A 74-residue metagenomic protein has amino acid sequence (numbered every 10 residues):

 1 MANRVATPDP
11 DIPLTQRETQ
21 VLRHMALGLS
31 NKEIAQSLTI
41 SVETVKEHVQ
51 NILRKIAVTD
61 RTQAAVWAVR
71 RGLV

Functional and structural regions predicted by a protein language model:
M1-H24: Regulatory hinge/linker segments at domain boundaries that couple sensory/effector modules to output domains
L14, V58, L73-V74: Hydrophobic patch in the ABC ATPase nucleotide-binding domain
R23-L27, V69: Short, locally clustered residues in the helix-turn-helix/winged-helix DNA-binding domain
G28-Q63: Recognition helix of helix-turn-helix DNA-binding domains
R61-R71: Short, basic, alpha-helical segments at the C-terminal edge of helix-turn-helix-like DNA-binding modules
